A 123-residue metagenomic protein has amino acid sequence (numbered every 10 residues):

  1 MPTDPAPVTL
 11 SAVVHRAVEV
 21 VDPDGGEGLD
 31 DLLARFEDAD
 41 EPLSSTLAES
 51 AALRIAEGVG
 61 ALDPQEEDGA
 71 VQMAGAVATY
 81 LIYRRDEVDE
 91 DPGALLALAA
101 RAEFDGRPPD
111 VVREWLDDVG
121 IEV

Functional and structural regions predicted by a protein language model:
M1-V123: Acidic, polar-rich N-terminal leader regions of halophilic archaeal proteins
